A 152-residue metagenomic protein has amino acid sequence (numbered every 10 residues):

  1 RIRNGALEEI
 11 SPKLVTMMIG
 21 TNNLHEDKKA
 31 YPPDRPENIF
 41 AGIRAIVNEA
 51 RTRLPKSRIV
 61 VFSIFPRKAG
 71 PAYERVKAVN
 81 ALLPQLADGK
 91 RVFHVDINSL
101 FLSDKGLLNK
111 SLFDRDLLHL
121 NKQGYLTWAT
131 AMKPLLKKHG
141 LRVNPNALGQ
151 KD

Functional and structural regions predicted by a protein language model:
R1-F40, V60, I64-K68: Oxyanion-hole/transition-state-stabilizing segment in secreted/luminal serine hydrolases and related acyltransferases
I2-N4, E37-R44, N48, L126 (+1 more regions): Amphipathic, non-transmembrane alpha-helical secondary structure
A6, V47, R51, P84-A87: N-terminal cationic-hydrophobic initiation segments that often serve targeting/anchoring roles
I10-V15, L54-R58, G89-F93: Loop/turn elements at helix/coil->beta-strand transitions in domains of secreted/extracellular proteins
M18-L24, V47-V79, N98-S99: Active-site segments of SGNH/GDSL-like serine hydrolases that catalyze O-acetyl group transfer/hydrolysis on lipids
P33-R44, R75-N80: Charged helix-capping and loop-helix junction motifs
P66-D152: Catalytic His-Asp segment of secreted/periplasmic serine-dependent ester chemistry enzymes
